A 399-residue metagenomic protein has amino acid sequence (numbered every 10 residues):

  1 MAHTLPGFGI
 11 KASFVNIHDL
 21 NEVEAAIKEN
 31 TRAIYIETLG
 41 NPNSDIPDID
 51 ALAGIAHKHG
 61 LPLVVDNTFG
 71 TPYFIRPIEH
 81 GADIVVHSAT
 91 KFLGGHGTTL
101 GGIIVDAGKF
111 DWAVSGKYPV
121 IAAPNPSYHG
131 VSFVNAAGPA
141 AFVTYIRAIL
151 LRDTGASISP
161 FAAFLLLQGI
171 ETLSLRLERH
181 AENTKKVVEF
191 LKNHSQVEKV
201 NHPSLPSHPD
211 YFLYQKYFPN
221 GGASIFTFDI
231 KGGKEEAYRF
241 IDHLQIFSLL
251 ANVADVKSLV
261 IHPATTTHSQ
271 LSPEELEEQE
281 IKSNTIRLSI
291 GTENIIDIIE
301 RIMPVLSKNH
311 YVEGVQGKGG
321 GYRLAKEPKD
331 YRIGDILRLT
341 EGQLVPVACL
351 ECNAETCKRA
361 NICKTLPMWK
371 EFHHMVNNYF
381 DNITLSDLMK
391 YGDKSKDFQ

Functional and structural regions predicted by a protein language model:
M1-H194, N201: Conserved PLP-enzyme active-site core in the AAT-like
A2, E29, R176, D242 (+1 more regions): PLP-dependent enzyme catalytic core of the Aspartate aminotransferase-like
T154-S157, F161-A163, Q168, T172 (+3 more regions): Conserved small-domain helix->loop->beta segment predominantly found in fold-type I
E198, V312-E313, V345: Short beta-strand(s) of the beta-wing in winged-helix/HTH DNA-binding folds
G233-R239, N294-I298, Y331-R332: Short, conserved charged micro-motifs
I296-G314: N-terminal helix-turn-helix
Y311-L324: Beta-hairpin "wing" of winged helix-turn-helix
I333, E351-Q399: C-terminal regulatory/oligomerization modules of transcriptional regulators
